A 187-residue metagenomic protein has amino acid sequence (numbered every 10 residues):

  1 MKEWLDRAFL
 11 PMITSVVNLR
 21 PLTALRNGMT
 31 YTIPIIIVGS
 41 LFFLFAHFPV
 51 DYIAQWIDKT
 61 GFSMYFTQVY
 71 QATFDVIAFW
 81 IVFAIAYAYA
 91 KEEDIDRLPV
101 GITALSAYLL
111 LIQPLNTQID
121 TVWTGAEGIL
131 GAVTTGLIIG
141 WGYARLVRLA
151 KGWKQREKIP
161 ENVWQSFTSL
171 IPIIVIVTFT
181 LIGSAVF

Functional and structural regions predicted by a protein language model:
M1-I36, A54, D58, F62-F187: Signature of multi-pass transmembrane helix bundles
S40-F43, L181: Helical transmembrane-bundle signal
F48: Active-site-proximal binding-pocket segments
